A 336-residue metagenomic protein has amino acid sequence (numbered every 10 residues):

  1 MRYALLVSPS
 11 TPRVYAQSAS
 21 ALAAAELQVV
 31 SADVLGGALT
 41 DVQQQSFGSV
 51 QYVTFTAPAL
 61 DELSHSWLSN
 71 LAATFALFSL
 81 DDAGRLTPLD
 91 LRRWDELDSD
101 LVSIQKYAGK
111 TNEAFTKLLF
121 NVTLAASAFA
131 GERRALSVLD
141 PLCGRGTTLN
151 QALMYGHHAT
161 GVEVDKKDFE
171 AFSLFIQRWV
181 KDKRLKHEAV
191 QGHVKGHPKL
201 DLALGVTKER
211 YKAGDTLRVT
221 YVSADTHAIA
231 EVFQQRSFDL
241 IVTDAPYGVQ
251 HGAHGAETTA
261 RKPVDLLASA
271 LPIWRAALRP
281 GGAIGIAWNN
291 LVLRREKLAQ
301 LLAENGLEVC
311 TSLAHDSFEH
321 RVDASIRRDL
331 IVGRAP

Functional and structural regions predicted by a protein language model:
M1-E26, E62-L63, L71, L80-L139 (+1 more regions): Class I S-adenosyl-L-methionine-dependent methyltransferase catalytic core
A21-P88: N-terminal accessory interaction module
